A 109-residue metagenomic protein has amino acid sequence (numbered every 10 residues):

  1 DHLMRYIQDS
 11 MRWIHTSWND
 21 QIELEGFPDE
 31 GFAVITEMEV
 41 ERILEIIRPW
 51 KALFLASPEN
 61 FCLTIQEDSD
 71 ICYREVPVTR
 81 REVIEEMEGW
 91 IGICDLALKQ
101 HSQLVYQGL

Functional and structural regions predicted by a protein language model:
D1-Q103, Q107-L109: Acidic (Asp/Glu-rich) sequence patches and key acidic residues that form negatively charged surfaces used
